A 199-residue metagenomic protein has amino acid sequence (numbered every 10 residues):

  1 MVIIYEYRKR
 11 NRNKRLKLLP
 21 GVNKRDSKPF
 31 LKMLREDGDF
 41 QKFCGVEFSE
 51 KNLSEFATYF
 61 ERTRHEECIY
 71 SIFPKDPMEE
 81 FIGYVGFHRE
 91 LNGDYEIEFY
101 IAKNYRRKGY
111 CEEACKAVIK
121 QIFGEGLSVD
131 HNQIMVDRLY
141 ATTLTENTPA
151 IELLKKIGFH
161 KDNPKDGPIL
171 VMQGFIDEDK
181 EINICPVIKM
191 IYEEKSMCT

Functional and structural regions predicted by a protein language model:
M1-P29, M33-D37, I69, P74-T199: Acyl-donor (CoA/ACP) binding surface of acyl/acetyltransferases
G38-Y59: Conserved GNAT-fold acetyl-CoA-binding loop/helix
F60-E66: Short loop/turn motifs at secondary-structure junctions and domain boundaries
